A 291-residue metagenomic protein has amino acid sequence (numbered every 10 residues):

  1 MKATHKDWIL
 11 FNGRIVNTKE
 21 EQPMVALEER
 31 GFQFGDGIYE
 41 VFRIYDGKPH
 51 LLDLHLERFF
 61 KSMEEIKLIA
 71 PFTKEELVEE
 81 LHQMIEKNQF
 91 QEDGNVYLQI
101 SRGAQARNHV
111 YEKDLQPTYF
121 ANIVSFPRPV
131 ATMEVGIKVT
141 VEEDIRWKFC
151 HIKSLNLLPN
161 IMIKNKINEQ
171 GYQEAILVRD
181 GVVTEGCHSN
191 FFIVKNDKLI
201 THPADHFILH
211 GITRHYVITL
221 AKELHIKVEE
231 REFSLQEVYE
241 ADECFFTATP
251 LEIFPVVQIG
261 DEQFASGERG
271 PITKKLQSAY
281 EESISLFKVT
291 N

Functional and structural regions predicted by a protein language model:
M1-Q83, K87, A106, V110-N291: Helix-start/capping segments and mature chain N-termini
K87-I100: Ordered, amphipathic secondary-structure segments that act as subunit-interaction surfaces in large macromolecular
